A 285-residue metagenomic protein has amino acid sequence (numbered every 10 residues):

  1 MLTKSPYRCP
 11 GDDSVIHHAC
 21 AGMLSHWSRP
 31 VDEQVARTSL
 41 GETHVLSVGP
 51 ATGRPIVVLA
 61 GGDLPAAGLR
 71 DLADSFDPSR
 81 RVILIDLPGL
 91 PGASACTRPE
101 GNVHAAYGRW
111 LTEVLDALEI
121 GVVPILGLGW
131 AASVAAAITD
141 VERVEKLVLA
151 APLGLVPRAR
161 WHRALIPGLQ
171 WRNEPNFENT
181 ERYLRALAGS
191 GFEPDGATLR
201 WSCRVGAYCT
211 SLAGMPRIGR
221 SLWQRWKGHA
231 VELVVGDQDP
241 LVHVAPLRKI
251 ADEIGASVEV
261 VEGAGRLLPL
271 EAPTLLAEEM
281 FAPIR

Functional and structural regions predicted by a protein language model:
M1-V35: An N-terminal hydrophobic leader/cap segment in hydrolases
I16, G41-G92: Conserved HGGG/HGGXW glycine-rich cap/lid loop of the alpha/beta-hydrolase fold
I83-P124: Active-site loop/oxyanion-hole signature of alpha/beta-hydrolase fold enzymes
G127-A135: Gly/Ala-rich beta-loop-alpha elbow adjacent to hydrolase catalytic centers
A136-E174: Flexible "cap/lid" loop of the alpha/beta hydrolase fold
R158-R163, N173-A230: Conserved alpha/beta-hydrolase catalytic His-Asp/Glu region
T210-A251, V260: Conserved serine/cysteine hydrolase catalytic core
A264-A277: Catalytic histidine-centered segment of alpha/beta-hydrolase-like enzymes
